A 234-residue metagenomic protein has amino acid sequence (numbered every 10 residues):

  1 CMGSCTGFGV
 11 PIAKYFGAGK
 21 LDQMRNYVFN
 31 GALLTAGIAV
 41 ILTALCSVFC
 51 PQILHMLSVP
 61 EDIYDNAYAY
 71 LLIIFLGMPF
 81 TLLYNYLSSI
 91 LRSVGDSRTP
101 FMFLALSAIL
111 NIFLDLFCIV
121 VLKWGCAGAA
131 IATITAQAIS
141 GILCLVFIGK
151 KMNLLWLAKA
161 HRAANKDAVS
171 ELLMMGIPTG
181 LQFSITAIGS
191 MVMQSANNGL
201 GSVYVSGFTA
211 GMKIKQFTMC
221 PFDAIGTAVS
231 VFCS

Functional and structural regions predicted by a protein language model:
C1-A44, T81-P100, G207-S234: Small-residue-rich hydrophobic transmembrane alpha-helices
M2, L34-T43, G77-L82, A108 (+3 more regions): Hydrophobic alpha-helical transmembrane segments in multi-pass membrane proteins
F8-G9, F49-C50, L87, L114-D115 (+4 more regions): Hydrophobic/aromatic residues in alpha-helical transmembrane segments
I12-G77, V121-I177, C233-S234: Short alpha-helical transmembrane segments in multi-pass integral membrane proteins
T43, N111-L116, S140-L145, F217-C220: Hydrophobic transmembrane alpha-helices of multi-pass small-molecule transporters
L54-E61, F117-W124, S184-K213, F217: Helix-terminus/linker motif at the lipid-water interface of multi-pass membrane proteins
L71-F75, R98-A105, L143-V146, H161-V192 (+4 more regions): Hydrophobic faces of transmembrane alpha-helices in multi-pass small-molecule transporters and flippases across diverse
